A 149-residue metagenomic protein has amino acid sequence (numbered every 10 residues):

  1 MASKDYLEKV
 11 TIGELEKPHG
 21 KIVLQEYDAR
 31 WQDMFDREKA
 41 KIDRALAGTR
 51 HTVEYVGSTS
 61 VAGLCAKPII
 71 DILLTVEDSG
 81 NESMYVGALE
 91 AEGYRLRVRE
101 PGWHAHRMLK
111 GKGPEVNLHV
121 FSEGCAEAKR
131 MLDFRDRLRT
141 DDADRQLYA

Functional and structural regions predicted by a protein language model:
M1-E54: Helical scaffold of the NTase/Pol beta-like nucleotidyltransferase catalytic core
A2, V120, A126-A149: Catalytic cores of NTP-dependent nucleotidyl/adenyl transfer enzymes across multiple folds
H19, I69-D71, D133: Short, solvent-exposed beta-strand edge segments and adjacent coil->beta transition regions
Y27-I42, V76-K112: Metal-dependent nucleotidyltransferase catalytic core
K41-S83: Active-site nucleotide-donor binding segment shared across nucleotidyl transfer reactions
P68-I70, E92, P114: A generic structural signal for short beta-strands and their flanking turns/coil linkers
I72, V116-S122: A short acidic-to-branched-hydrophobic micro-motif
